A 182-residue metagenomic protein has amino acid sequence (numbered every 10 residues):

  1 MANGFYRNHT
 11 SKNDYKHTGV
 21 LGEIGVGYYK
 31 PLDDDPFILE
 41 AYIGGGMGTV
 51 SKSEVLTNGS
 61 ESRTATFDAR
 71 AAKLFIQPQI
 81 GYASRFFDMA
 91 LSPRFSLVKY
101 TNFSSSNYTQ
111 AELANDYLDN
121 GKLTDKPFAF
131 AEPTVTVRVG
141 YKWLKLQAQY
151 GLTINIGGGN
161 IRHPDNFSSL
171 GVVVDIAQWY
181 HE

Functional and structural regions predicted by a protein language model:
M1-K52: Glycine- and aromatic-enriched membrane insertion/assembly motifs of diderm outer-membrane and organelle channel
G45-S169, V173-E182: Outer-membrane beta-barrel transmembrane domain signature
